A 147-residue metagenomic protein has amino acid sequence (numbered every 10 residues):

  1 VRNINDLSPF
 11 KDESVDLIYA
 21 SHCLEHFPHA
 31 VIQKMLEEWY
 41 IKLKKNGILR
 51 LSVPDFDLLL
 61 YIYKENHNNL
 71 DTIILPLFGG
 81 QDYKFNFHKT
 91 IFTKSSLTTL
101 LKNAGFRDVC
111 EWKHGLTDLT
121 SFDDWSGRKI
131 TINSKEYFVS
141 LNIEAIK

Functional and structural regions predicted by a protein language model:
R2, S21, L51-P54: Active-site flanking residues adjacent to catalytic metal/cofactor-binding acidic residues
R2-I18: A short acidic, Gly/Pro-enriched loop at the edge of an enzyme's catalytic core that lines a small-molecule cofactor
N5, H22, F87: Short, flexible active-site loop motifs that bind/organize anionic cofactors or intermediates
D6, E25-H26, L58: Active-site micro-motifs of SAM-dependent methyltransferase domains
L17-C23, I32: A short beta-strand submotif of the Rossmann-like class I SAM-dependent methyltransferase core that lines
H29-I146: S-adenosyl-L-methionine-dependent methyltransferase catalytic module, highlighting the catalytic core
